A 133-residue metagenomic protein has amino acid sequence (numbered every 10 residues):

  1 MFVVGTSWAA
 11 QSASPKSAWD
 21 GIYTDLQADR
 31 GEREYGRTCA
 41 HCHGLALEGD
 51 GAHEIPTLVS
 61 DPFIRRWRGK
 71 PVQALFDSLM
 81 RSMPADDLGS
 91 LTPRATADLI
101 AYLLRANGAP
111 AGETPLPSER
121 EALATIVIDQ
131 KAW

Functional and structural regions predicted by a protein language model:
M1-T6: Bacterial N-terminal signal peptides
A10-E34: Electrostatic cytochrome c docking/interface patches
K16, L88-W133: Flexible coil segments in periplasmic/lumen-exposed cytochrome c-class electron-transfer proteins
Q27, P71, L91-A95: An acidic site on a long C-lobe helix of protein kinase domains
A28, E48-R81: Gly/Gly-Pro-rich "capping" loops immediately C-terminal to redox-active cysteine motifs in periplasmic/lumenal
G31-A46, L99, L103: The canonical Cys-X-X-Cys-His
